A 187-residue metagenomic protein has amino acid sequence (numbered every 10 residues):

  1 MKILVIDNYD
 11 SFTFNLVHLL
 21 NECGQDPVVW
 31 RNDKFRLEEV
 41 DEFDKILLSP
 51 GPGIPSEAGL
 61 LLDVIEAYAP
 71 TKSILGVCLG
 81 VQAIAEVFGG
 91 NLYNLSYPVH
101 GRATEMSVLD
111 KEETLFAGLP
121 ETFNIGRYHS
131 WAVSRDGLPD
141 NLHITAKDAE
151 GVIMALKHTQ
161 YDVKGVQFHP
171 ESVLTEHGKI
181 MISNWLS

Functional and structural regions predicted by a protein language model:
M1-K72, L79, E176-S187: N-terminal beta1-alpha1 cap of cysteine-dependent amidohydrolase-like domains
V5, G126-R127, Q167: Short beta-strand segments
Q25-D33, P55, E105-L109, Y128 (+1 more regions): Short gly/ser/thr-rich secondary-structure transition/capping motifs
F43-E113, A117-G118, N124, I182-S183: Cysteine-nucleophile active-site neighborhood
C78, H129, H169: Histidine-centered divalent metal-coordination motifs
E113-Q160: Catalytic beta-strand/loop cores that center a nucleophilic Ser/Cys/Thr and support acyl-enzyme chemistry
H143-K147, G151-S187: C-terminal and late-domain segments of enzyme folds
